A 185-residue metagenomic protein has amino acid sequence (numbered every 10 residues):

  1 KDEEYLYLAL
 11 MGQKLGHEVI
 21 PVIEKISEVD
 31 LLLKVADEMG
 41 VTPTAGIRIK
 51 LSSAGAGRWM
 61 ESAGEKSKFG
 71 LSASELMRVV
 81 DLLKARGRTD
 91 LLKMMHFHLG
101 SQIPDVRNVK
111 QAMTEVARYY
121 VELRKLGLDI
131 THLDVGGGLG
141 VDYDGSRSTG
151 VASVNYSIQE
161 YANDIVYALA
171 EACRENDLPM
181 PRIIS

Functional and structural regions predicted by a protein language model:
K1-D134, V141-D144, N155-E160: Active-site-proximal beta-alpha core segment in soluble small-molecule metabolic enzymes
L139-S185: Active-site anion/phosphate-binding pocket segments in diverse small-molecule metabolic enzymes
